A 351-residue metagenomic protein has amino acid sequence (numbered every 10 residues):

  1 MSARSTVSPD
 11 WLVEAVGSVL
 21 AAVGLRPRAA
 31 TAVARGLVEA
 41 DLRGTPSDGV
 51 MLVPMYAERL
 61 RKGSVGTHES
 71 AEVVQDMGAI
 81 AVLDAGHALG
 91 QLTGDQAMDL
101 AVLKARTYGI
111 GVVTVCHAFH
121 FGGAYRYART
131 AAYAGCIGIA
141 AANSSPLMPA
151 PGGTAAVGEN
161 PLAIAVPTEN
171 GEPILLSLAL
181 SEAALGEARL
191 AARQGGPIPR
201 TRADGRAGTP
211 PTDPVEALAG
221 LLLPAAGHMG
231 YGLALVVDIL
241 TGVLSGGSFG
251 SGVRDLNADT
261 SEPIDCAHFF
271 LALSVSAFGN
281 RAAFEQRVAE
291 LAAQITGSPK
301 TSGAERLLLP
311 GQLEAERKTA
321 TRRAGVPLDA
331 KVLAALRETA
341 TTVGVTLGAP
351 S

Functional and structural regions predicted by a protein language model:
S2-V7, L12, A22, F249-S351: Catalytic-core signal marking the mid-to-C-terminal active-site face
S5-W11, L25-M51, V65-D76, S261-D265 (+1 more regions): N-terminal glycine-rich anion-binding loops that anchor highly charged ligand groups
G17-A21: Amphipathic alpha-helical segments within well-ordered protein domains
D48-V102: Active-site cofactor/substrate anionic-group-binding motifs, chiefly glycine- and Lys/Arg-rich phosphate-binding loops
A81-E169: A generic, well-ordered mixed alpha/beta core segment in the N-terminal half of proteins
L147-V215: Phosphate/diphosphate-binding glycine-rich loops and adjacent basic-rich segments that engage nucleotide
L185-G246, A258, P263: Small-residue-enriched flexible segments
